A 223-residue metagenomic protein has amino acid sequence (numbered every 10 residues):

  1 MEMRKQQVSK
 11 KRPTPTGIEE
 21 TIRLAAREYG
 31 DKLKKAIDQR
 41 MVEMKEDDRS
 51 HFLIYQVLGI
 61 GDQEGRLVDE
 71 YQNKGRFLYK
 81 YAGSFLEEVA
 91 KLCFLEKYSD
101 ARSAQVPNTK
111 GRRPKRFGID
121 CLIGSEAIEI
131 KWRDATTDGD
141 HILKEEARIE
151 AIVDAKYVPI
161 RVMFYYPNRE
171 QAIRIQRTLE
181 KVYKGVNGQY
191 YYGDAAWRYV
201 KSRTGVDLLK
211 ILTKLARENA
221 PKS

Functional and structural regions predicted by a protein language model:
M1-Y98: Interdomain/boundary linker segments immediately adjacent to catalytic/signaling cores
T16, E20-A25, D154-P159, T204: Ampiphathic alpha-helical segments that act as solvent-exposed interaction surfaces
Y81, F85-V89, R116, D140-A147 (+1 more regions): Short, well-structured alpha-helical interface segments that form or flank functional binding sites
F94, I119-W132: Conserved catalytic cores of phosphodiester-cleaving nucleases, focusing on short active-site segments
S99, I123-E126, A155: Short glycine/proline-enriched coil/turn segments at helix->beta-strand junctions
S103-L122: Active-site metal-binding core of divalent-cation-utilizing nuclease and nuclease-like domains
W132-G185: Catalytic cores of nucleic-acid endonucleases
F164-S223: Domain-level recognition of nuclease-like catalytic cores that cleave nucleotide substrates
